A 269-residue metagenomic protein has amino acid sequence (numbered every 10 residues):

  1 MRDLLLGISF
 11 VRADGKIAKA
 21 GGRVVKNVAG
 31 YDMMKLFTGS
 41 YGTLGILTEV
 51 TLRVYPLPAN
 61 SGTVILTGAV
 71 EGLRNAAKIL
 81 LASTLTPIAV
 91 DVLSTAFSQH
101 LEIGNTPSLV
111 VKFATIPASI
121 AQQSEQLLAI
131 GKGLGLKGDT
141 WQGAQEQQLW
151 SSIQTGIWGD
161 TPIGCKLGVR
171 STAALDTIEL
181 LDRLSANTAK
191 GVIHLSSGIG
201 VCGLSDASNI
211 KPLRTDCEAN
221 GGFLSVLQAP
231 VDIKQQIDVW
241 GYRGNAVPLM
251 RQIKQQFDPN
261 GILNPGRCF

Functional and structural regions predicted by a protein language model:
R2: Acidic/histidine-enriched ion/cofactor-binding microenvironments in catalytic or ligand-binding pockets
L5-L6, F269: Short, glycine/charge-rich beta-strand/loop segments that flank catalytic centers and engage negatively charged groups
L6-T161: C-terminal substrate-binding/cap subdomain adjacent to the FAD-binding core in PCMH-type and related FAD-linked
L134-F269: Conserved glycine-rich FAD pyrophosphate-binding loop
